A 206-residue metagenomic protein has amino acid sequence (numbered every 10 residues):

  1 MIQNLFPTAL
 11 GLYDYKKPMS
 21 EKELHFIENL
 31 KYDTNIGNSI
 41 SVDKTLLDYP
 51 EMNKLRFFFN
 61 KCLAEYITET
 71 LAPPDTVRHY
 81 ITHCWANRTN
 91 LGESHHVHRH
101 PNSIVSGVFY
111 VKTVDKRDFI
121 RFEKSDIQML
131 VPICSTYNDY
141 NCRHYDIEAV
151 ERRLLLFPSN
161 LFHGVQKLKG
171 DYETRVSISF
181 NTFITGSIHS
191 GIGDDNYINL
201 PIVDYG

Functional and structural regions predicted by a protein language model:
M1-T76, S94, Y197-N199, D204: Non-heme Fe(II)/2-oxoglutarate
L5, T76-R78, R99-S103, G170-T174: A generic structural micro-feature
H79-N87: A short glycine-rich, His/Asp/Glu-containing loop-to-beta-strand
I81, C142, E173-S177: Short edge beta-strand segments in beta-sheet-rich domains
R88-L156, Q166, I184-N196: Catalytic core of non-heme Fe(II) oxygenases with the double-stranded beta-helix
F162, Q166-S177: Ligand-binding loop in jelly-roll beta-barrel domains
D171-R175, T182-G206: Non-heme Fe(II)/2-oxoglutarate
